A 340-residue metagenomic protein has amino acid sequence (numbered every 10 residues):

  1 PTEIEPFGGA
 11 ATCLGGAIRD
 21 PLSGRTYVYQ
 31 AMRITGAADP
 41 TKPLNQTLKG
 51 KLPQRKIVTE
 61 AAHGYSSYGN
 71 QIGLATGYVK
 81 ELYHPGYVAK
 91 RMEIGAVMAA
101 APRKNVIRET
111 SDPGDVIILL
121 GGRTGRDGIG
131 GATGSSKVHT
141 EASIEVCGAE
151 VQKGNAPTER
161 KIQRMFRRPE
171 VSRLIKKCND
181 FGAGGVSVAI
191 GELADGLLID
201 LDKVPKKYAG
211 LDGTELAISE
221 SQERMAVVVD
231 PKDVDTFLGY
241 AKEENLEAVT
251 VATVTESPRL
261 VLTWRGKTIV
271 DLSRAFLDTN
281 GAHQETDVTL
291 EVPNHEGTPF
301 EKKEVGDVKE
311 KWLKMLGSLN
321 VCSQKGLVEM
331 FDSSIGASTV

Functional and structural regions predicted by a protein language model:
P1-V340: Glycine/proline-enriched, intrinsically flexible loops and inter-domain linkers
